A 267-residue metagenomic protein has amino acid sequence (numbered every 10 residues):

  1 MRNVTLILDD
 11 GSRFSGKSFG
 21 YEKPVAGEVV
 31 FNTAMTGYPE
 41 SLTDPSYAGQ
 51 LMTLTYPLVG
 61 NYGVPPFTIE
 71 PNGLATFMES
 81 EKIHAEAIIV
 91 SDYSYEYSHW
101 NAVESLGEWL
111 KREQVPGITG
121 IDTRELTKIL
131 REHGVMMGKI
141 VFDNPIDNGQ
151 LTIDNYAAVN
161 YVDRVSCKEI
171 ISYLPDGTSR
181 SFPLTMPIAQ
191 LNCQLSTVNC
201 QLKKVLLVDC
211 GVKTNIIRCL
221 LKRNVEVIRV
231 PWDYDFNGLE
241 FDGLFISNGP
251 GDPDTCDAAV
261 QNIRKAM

Functional and structural regions predicted by a protein language model:
M1-N192, N199-Y234, N248, P253 (+1 more regions): RNA-binding accessory domains that recognize and position tRNA/RNA substrates
Y234-E240: Short amphipathic alpha-helix with an adjacent loop that forms part of the alpha/beta core around
F241-M267: A beta-strand-loop signature enriched in Asp, Gly, Thr, and Trp that corresponds to the sialidase/neuraminidase Asp-box
